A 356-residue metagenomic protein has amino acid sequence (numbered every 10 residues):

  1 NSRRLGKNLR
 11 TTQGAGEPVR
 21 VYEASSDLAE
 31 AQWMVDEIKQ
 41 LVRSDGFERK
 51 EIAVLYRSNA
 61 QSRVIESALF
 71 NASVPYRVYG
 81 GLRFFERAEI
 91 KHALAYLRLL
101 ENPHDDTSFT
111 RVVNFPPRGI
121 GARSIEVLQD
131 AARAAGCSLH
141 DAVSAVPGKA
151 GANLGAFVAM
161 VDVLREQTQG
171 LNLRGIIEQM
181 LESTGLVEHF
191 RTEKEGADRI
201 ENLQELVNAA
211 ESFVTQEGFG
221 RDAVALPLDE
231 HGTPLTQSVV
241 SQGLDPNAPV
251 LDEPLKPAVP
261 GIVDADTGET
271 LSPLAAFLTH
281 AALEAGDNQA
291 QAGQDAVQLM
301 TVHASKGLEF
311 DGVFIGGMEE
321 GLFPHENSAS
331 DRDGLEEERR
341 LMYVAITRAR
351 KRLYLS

Functional and structural regions predicted by a protein language model:
N1-P75, R98-N102: Helicase P-loop NTPase motor core
G14-E17, H92, D295: Short, solvent-exposed coil/turn segments
E48, S62-V74, V78, R83 (+2 more regions): Conserved helicase C-terminal RecA-like lobe
